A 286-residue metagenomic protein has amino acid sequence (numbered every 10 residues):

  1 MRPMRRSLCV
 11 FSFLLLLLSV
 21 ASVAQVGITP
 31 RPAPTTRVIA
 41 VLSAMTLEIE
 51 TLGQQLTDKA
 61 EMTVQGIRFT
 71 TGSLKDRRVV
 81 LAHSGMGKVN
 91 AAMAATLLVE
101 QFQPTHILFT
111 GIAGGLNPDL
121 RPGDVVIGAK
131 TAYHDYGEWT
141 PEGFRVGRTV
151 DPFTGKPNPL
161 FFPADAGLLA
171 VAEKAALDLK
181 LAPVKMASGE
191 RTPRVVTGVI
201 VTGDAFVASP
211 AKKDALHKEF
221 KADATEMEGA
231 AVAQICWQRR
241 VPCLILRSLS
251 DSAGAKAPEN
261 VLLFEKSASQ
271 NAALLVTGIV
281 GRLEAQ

Functional and structural regions predicted by a protein language model:
M1-S12: Bacterial N-terminal signal peptides that target proteins for export
M4-R5, S22-A24: N-terminal secretory targeting modules
C9-V10, L52, A230-V232: Short amphipathic alpha-helical "recognition" segments used for binding
V10-A21: Bacterial N-terminal signal peptides
V26-I39, T63-Q286: Glycine-rich phosphate- or other oxyanion-binding loops that anchor nucleotides, phosphorylated ligands
V38-T46, E50-G53: Mature N-terminal segment immediately following signal peptide/propeptide cleavage in secreted/periplasmic
Q55-K59: Short Gly/aromatic-enriched secondary-structure transition segments
